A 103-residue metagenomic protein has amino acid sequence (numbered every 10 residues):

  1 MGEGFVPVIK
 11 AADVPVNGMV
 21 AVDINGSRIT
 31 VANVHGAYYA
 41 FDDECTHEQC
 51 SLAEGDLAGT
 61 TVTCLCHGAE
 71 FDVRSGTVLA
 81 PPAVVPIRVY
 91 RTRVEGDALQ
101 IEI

Functional and structural regions predicted by a protein language model:
M1-G59, D72-V73, T77, P86-I103: N-terminal pre-ligand scaffold of iron-sulfur
C45, C64-H67: Short cysteine clusters
L65-C66, V84-P86: Short secondary-structure transition/capping segments
P81: Short glycine/proline-centered loop/turn elements that form peptide/ligand docking sites
